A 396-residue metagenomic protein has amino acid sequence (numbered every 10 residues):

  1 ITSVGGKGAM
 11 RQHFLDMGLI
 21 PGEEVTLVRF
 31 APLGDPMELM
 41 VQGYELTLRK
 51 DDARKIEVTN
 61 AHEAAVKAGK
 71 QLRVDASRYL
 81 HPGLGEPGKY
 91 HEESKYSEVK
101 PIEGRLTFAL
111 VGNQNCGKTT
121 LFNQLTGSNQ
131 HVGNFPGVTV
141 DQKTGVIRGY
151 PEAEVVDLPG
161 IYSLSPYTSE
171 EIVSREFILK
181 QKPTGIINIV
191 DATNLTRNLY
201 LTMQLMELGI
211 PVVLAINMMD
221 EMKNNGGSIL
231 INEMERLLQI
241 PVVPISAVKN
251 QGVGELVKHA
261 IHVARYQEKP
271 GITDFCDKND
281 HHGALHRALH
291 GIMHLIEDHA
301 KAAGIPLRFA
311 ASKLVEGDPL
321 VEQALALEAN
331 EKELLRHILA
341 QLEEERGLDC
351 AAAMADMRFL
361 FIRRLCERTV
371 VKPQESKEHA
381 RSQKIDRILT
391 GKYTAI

Functional and structural regions predicted by a protein language model:
A9-H13, P32-L33: Short alpha-helix capping/helix-loop boundary micro-motifs
E45, R54-K89: Glycine- and charge-enriched low-complexity intrinsically disordered segments
H81-S163, K180-Q181: Conserved G1/Walker A P-loop phosphate-binding module
I147-Y150, V173-V243: Conserved C-terminal guanine-recognition region of P-loop GTPase G domains, centered on the G4
E221-D277: Canonical P-loop GTPase G-domain recognition
Q239, Y266, I272-I396: Extended helical scaffolds that flank P-loop GTPase cores
